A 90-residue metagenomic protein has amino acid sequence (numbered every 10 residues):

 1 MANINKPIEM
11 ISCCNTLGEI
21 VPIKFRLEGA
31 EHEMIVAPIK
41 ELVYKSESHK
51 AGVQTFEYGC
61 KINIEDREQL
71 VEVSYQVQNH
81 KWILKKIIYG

Functional and structural regions predicted by a protein language model:
M1-G90: Cysteine-centric segments in proteins
